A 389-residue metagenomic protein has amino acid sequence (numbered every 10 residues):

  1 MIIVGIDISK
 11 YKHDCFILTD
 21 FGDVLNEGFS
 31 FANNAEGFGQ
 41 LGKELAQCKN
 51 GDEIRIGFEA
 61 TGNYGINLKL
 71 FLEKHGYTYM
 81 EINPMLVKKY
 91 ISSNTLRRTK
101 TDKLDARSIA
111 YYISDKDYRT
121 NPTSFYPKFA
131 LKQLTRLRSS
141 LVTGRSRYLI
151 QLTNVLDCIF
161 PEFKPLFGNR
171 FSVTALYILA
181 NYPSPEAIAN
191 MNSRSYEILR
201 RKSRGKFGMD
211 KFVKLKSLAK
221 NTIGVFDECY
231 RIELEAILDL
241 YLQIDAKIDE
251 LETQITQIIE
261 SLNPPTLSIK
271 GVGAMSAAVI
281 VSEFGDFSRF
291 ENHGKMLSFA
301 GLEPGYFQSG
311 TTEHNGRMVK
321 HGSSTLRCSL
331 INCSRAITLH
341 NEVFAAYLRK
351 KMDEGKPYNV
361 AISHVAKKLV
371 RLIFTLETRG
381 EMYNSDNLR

Functional and structural regions predicted by a protein language model:
M1-R389: A detector of single, family-specific signature residues that are central to catalytic or substrate-handling motifs
